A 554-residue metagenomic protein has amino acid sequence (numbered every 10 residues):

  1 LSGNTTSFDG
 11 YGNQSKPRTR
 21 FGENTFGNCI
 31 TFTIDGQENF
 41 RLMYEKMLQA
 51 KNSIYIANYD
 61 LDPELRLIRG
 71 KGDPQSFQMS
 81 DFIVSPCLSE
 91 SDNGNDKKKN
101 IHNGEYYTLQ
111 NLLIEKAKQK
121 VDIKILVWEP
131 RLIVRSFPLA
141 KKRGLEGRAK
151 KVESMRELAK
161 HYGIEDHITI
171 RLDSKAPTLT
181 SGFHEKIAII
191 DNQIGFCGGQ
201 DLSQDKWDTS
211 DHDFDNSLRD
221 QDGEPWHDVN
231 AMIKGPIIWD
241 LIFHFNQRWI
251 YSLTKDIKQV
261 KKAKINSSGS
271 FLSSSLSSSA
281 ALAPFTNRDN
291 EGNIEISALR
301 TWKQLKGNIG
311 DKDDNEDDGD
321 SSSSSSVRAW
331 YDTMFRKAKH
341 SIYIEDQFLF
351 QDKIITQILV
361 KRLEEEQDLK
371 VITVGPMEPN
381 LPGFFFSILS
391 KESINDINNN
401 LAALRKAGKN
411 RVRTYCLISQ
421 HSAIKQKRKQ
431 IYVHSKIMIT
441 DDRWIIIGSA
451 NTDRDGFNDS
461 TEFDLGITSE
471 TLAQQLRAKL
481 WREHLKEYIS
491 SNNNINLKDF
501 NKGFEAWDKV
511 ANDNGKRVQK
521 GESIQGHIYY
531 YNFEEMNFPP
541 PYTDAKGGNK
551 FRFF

Functional and structural regions predicted by a protein language model:
L1-S2: Intrinsically disordered, low-structural-confidence terminal and linker regions
T6-S53, D62-K337, F348, V374-D441 (+2 more regions): HKD-type phospholipase D/PLD-like phosphodiesterase module
N58, Q204, R248-D256, D346 (+4 more regions): A generic secondary-structure signal for well-formed alpha-helical elements
V121, Q367-D368: Residue-level recognition of short, well-ordered coil/turn positions that link secondary-structure elements
Q200, K353, Q367, G375-F554: Long, C-terminal catalytic modules of enzymes
L241-W249, L359, L476-H484: Short amphipathic C-terminal alpha-helix that caps PH/PH-like domains
V327-I344, F348-Q351, I355, K361-E365: Long hydrophobic segments that form regular secondary structure
